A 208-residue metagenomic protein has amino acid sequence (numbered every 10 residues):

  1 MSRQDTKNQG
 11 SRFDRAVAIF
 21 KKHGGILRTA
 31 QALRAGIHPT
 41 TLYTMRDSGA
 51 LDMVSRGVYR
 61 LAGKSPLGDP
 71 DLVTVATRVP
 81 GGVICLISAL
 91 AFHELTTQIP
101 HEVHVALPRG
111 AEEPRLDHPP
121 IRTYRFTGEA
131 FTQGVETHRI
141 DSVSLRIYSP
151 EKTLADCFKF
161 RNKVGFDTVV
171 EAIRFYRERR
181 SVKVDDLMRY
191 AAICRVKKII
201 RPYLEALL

Functional and structural regions predicted by a protein language model:
M1-K7: Short, Lys/Arg-enriched N-terminal segment that forms or immediately precedes the first helix of a structured domain
S11-Q31, A35, T41, R46 (+2 more regions): Nucleic-acid-binding surface
G49: Glycine-centered, phosphate/nucleic-acid-interacting loop/turn motifs that mediate DNA/RNA or nucleotide
